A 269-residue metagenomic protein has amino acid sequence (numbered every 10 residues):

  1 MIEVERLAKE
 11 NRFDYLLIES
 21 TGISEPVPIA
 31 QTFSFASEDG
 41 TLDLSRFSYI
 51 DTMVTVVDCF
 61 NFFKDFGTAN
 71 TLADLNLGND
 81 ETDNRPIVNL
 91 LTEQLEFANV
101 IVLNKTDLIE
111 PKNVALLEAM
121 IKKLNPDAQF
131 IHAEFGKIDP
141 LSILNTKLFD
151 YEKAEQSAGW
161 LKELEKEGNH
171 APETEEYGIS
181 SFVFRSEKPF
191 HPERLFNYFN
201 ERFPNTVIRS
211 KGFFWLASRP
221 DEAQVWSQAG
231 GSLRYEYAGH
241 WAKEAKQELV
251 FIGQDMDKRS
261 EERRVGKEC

Functional and structural regions predicted by a protein language model:
M1-R85, N89: Nucleotide-state-sensitive switch-loop elements of NTP-binding domains
F62, T68-E248, M256-E262, K267: C-terminal accessory "lid"/substrate-recognition subdomains
